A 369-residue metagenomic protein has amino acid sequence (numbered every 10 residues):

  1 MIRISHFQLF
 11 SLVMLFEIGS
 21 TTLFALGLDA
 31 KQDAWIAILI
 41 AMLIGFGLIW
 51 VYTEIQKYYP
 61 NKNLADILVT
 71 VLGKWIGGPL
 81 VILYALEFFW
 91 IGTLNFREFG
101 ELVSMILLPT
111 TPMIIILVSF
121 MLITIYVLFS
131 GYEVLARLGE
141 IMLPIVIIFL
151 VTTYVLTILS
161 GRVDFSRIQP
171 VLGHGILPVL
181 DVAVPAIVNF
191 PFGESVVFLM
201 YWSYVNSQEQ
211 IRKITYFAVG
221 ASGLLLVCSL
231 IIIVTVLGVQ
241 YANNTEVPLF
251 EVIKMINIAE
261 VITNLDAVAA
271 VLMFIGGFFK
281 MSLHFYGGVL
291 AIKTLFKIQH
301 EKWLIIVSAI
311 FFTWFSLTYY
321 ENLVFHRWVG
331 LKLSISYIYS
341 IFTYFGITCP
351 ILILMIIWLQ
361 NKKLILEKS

Functional and structural regions predicted by a protein language model:
R3-T22, A37, A41, Y84-F88 (+5 more regions): Hydrophobic, membrane-embedded alpha-helices of multi-pass small-molecule transporters
G19-M113, M121: Membrane helical hairpin/interfacial module
A25-T53, L333-L354, N361-K368: Extracellular loop-to-transmembrane helix junctions
L28, E101-S104, L122-M142, Y204-Q208 (+3 more regions): Membrane-water interface regions at transmembrane-helix termini and the short interhelical loops of multi-pass membrane
I40-V51, F88-N95, V146-S160, Y216-A242 (+1 more regions): Selective recognition of specific alpha-helical transmembrane segments in multi-pass small-molecule
F89-G92, F96, L128, V146-L172 (+3 more regions): Hydrophobic alpha-helical segments and their helix-loop junctions in multi-pass secondary transporters
F99, I115, V127-T157, F342-C349: Membrane-interface loop-to-helix entry segments
V236-D266: Membrane-interface interhelical connector segments
